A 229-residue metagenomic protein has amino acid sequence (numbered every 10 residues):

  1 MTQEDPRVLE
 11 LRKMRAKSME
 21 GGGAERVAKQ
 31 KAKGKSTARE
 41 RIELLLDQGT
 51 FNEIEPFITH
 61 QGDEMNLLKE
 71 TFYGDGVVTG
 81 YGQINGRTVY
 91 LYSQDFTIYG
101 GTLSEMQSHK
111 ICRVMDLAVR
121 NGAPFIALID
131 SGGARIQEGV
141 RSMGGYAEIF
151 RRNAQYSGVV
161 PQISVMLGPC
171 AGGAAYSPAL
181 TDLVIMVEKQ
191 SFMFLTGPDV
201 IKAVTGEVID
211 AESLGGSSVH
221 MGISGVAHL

Functional and structural regions predicted by a protein language model:
M1-I163, L167-Y176, L180-V200, T205-L229: Terminal-region recognition feature
